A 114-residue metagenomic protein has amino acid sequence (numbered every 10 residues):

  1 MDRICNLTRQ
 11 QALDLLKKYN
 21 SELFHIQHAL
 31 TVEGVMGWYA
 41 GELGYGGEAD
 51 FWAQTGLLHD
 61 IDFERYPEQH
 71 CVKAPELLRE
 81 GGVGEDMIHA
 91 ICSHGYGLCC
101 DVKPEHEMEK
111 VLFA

Functional and structural regions predicted by a protein language model:
M1-Q10: Basic/polar N-terminal segments that are highly enriched at the extreme N-terminus, encompassing both cleavable
R9-H28, L58-F63, G97-D101: Active-site flanking loop/helix segments enriched in acidic
Q10, L30-G34, C71-K73: A generic alpha-helix surface/boundary motif
S21-D50, E64: Alpha-helical phosphate/pyrophosphate-handling elements in metalloenzyme active cores
Y45-A114: Divalent metal-dependent catalytic cores for phosphoryl transfer on phosphate-bearing substrates
